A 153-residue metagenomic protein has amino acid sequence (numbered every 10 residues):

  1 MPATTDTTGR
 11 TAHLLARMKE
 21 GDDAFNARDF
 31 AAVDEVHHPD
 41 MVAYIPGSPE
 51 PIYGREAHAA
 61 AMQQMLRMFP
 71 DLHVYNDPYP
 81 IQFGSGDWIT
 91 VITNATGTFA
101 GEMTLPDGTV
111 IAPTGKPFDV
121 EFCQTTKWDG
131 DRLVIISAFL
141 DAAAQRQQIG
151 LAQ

Functional and structural regions predicted by a protein language model:
P2-Q153: C-terminal and inter-domain tail/linker signature
